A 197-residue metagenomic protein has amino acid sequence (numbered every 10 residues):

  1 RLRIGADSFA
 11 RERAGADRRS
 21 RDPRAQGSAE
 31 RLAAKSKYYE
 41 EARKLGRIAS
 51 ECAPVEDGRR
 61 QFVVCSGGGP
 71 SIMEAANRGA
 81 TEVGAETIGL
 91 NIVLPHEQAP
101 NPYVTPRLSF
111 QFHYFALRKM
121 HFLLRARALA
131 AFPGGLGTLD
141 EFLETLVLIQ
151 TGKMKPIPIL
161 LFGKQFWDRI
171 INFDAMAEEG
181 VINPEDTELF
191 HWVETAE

Functional and structural regions predicted by a protein language model:
R1-L90: Glycine-rich beta-alpha loop segments
A10-R13, L139-L143: Glycine/threonine-rich flexible loop motifs
G15-R19, Y38, A116, L189 (+1 more regions): PLP-dependent amino-acid enzyme catalytic core
A16-R18, T81-E82, E144-Q150, A175-E178: Short, solvent-exposed amphipathic alpha-helical segments in soluble enzyme and RNA/protein-processing domains
V55-R59, T81, N101-V104, H121-R125 (+2 more regions): Solvent-exposed alpha-helices and their adjacent loops that cap or buttress functional pockets in soluble metabolic
S66, P70-F132, L136, L143: Phosphate/pyrophosphate-binding betaalpha-module
G84-E97, F132, L146-I170, P184-E185: Short, acidic/small-residue loops that bind anionic groups at enzyme active sites
L161-E197: C-terminal functional extensions of proteins
